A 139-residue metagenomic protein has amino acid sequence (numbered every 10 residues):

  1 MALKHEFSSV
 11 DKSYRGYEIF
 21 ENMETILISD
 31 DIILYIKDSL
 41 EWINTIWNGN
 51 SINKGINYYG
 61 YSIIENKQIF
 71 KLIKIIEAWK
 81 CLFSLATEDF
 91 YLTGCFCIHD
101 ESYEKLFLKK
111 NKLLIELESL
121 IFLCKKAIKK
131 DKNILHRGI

Functional and structural regions predicted by a protein language model:
M1-F122, K126-K130, G138-I139: Acidic (Asp/Glu-rich) sequence patches and key acidic residues that form negatively charged surfaces used
